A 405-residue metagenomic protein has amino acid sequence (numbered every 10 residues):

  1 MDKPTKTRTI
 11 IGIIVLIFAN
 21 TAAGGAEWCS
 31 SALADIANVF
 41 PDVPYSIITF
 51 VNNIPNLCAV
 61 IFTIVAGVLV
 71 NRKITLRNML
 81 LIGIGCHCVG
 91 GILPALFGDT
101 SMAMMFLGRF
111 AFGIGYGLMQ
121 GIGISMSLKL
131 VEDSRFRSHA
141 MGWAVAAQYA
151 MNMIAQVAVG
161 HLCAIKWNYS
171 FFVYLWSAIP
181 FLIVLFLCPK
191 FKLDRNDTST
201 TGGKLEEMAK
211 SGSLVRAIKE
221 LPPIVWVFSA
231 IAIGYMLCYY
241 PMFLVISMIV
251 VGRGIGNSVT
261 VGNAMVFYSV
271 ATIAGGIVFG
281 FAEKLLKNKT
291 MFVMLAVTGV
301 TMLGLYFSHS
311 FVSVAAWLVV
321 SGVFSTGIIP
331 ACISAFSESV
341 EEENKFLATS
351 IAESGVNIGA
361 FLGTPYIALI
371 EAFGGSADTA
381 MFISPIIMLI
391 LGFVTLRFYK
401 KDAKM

Functional and structural regions predicted by a protein language model:
M1-T5, F191-F228: Juxtamembrane intracellular "pre-TM" segments in multi-pass secondary transporters
I61-S101: Conserved MFS/SLC helix-loop-helix module at the cytosolic interface between two early adjacent transmembrane helices
F62-T75, G275-K287, E371: Helix-to-loop junctions at the C-terminal end of transmembrane segments in multipass secondary transporters
M102, G108-A147: Cytoplasmic helix-loop-helix junction between adjacent transmembrane helices in 12-TM secondary transporters
W143-L193: Helix-loop-helix hairpin linking two adjacent transmembrane segments in secondary transporters
I224-V266, T272: Extracytoplasmic gate region of multi-pass secondary transporters
N288-C332: C-terminal transmembrane helical hairpin of 12-TM major facilitator-type secondary transporters
S337-S376: A late C-terminal transmembrane helix in Major Facilitator Superfamily
